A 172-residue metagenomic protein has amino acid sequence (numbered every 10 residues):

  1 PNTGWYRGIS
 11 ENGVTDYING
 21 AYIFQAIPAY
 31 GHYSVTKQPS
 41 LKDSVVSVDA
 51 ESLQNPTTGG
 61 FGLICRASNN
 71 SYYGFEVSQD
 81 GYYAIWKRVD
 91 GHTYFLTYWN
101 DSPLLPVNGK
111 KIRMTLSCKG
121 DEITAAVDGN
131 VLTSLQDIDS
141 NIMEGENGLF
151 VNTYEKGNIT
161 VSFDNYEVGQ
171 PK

Functional and structural regions predicted by a protein language model:
P1-I9, D164, K172: Extracellular carbohydrate-recognition regions
E11-H32, Y83-A84, N147-F150: Short carbohydrate-recognition loop motifs
Q25-V89, Q170: Secretory/extracellular carbohydrate-interaction modules and structurally similar beta-sandwich "look-alikes"
H32-P39, L63, W99-P106, D137 (+1 more regions): Beta-strand-rich interaction surfaces with strong enrichment in secreted/lumenal proteins
K110-T124: Localized edge beta-strand/strand-to-loop motifs within extracellular or lumenal beta-rich domains
V127-V131: Short strand-turn-strand beta-turns centered on an Asx-Gly dipeptide
L135-N165: Flexible glycan-contacting loops in extracellular carbohydrate-active proteins
